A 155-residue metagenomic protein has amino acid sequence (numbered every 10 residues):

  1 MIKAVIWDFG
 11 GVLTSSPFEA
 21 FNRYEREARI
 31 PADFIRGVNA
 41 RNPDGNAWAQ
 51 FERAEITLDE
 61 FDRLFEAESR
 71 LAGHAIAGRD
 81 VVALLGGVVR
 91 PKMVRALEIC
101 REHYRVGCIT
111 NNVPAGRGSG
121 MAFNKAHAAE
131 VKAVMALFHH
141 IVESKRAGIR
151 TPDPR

Functional and structural regions predicted by a protein language model:
I2-P91, E102, V113-R117: N-terminal helical cap/lid subdomain that shapes the substrate entry/recognition surface in HAD-like hydrolases
V94-E98: Short amphipathic alpha-helical segments and helix-helix/interface helices
E102-H103, L137: Structured helix-beta-strand junction loops
T110: Short beta-strand/turn micro-motifs composed of small residues that flank or help shape donor/cofactor-binding pockets
P114-R155: Substrate-recognition "cap/lid" segment bordering the active-site pocket of phosphatases
